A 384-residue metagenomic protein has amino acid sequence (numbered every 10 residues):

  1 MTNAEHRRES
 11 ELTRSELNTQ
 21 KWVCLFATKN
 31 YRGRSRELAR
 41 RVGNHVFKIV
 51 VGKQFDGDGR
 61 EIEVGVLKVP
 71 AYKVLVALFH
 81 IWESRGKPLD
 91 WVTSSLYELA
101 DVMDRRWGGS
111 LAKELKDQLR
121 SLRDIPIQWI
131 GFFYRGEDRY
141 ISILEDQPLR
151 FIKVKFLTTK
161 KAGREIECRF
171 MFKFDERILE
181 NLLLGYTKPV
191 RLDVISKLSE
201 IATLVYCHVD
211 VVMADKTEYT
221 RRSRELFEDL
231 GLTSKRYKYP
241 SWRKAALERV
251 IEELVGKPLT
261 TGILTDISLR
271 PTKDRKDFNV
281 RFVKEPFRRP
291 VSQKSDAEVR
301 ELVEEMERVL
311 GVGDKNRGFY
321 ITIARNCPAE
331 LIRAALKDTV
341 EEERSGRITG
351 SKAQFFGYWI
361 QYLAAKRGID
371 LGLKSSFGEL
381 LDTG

Functional and structural regions predicted by a protein language model:
M1-E298: Charged, alpha-helix-forming regions
T217-Y219, S223, T233-A246, V291-G384: Append "and, occasionally, other polyanion-binding protein interfaces
